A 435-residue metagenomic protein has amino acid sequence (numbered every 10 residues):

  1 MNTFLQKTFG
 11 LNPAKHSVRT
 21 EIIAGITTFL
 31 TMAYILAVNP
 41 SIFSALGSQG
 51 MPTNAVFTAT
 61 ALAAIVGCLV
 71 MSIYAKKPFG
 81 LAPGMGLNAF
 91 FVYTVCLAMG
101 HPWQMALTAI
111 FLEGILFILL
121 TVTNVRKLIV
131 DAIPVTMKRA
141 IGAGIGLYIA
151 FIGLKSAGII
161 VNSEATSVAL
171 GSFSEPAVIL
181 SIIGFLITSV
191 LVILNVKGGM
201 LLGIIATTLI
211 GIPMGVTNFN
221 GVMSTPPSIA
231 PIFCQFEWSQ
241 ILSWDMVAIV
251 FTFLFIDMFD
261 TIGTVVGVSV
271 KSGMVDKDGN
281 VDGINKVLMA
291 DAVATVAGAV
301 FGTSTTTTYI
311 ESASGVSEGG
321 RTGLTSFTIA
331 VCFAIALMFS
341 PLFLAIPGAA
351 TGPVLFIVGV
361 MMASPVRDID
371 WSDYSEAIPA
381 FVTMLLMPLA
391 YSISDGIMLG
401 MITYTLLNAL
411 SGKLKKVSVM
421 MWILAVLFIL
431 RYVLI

Functional and structural regions predicted by a protein language model:
M1-A55, V168-L170, L202-N285, F428-L430: Helix-loop-helix hairpins and the membrane-proximal interhelical loops of multi-pass alpha-helical transport proteins
N2-N39, A63, P83-Y93, L97-I145 (+1 more regions): Helix-loop-helix junctions within the multi-pass membrane cores of secondary transporters/permeases
A14-G25, Q49, T53, F57 (+21 more regions): Hydrophobic, aromatic-rich alpha-helical transmembrane segments and their membrane-interface anchor motifs
I22, I42, I129, G198 (+3 more regions): Residue-level signature of catalytic and energy-coupling elements of molecular machines, predominantly ATP/GTP-dependent
I26-A33, V66-L69, I73, L154 (+3 more regions): Hydrophobic/aromatic residues within the transmembrane alpha-helices of Major Facilitator Superfamily
P40, S44, S72, K76-G80 (+8 more regions): Transmembrane helix-loop junctions in multipass membrane proteins, especially transporters and channels
A63-M85: Juxtamembrane transmembrane-helix boundary signature
M99-L209, P213, T217, F327-I435: Membrane-embedded alpha-helical modules
